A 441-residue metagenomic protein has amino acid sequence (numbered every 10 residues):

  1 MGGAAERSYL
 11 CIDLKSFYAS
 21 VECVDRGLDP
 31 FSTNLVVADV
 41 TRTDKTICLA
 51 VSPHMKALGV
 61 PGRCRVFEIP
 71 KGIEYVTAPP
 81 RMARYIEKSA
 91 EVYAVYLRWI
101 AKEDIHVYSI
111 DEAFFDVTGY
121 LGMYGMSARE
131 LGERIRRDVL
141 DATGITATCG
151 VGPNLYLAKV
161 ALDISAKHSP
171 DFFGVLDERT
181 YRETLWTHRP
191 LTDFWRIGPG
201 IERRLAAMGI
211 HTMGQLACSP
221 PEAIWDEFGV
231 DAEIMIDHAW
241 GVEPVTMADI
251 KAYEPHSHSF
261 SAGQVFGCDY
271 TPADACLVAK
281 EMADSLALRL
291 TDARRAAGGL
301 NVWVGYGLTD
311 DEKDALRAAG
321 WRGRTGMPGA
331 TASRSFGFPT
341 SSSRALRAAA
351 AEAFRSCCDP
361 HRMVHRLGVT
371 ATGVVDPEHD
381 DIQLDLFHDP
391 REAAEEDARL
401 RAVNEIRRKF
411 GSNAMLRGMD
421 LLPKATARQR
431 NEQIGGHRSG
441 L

Functional and structural regions predicted by a protein language model:
M1-I110, F114, A239: Residues that scaffold, gate, or flank divalent-cation-dependent active/transport sites
C11, D193, R203-V364, D381: DNA-contacting surface of Y-family translesion DNA polymerases
V21-C23, I47-A50, L157-S165, G229 (+1 more regions): Short acidic, glycine/serine/threonine-rich loops at helix termini
Y108-E112, G152-L155, R295-G299, R362-R366: Short Gly/Ser/Thr- and Asp/Glu-enriched loop/turn motifs at secondary-structure junctions
F115-R136, S165, G209: Catalytic palm subdomain of template-directed nucleic-acid polymerases, centered on the conserved carboxylate motif
L131-R189, G368: Long, highly charged, low-complexity intrinsically disordered interaction regions that mediate electrostatic DNA/RNA
T325-L441: Acidic, metal-coordinating catalytic segment for phosphate/diphosphate chemistry, firing primarily on the Nudix
